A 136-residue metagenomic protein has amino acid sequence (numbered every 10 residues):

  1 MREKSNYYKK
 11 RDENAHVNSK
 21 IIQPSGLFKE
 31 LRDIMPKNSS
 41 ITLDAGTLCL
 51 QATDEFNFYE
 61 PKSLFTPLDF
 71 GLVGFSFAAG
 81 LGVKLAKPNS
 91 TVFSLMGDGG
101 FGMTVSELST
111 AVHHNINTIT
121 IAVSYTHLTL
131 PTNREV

Functional and structural regions predicted by a protein language model:
R2-A78, V83: Active-site diphosphate/adenylate-binding microenvironment
G46, G100, P131: Anionic group-transfer/hydrolysis microenvironments
L50-Y125: Thiamine diphosphate
T126-T132: Conserved small/polar residues in nucleotide/adenosyl-binding loops
